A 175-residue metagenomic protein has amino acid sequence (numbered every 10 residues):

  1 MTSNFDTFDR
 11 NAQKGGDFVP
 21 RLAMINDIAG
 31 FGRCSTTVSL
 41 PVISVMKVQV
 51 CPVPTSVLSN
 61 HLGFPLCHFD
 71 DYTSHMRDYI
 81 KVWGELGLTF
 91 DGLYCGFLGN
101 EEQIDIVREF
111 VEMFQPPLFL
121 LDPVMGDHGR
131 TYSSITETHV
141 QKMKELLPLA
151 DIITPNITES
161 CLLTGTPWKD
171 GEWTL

Functional and structural regions predicted by a protein language model:
T2-S133: Conserved N-terminal subdomain of the carbohydrate kinase-like
S134-L175: Conserved phosphate/ATP/ADP-binding segment of small-molecule kinases
